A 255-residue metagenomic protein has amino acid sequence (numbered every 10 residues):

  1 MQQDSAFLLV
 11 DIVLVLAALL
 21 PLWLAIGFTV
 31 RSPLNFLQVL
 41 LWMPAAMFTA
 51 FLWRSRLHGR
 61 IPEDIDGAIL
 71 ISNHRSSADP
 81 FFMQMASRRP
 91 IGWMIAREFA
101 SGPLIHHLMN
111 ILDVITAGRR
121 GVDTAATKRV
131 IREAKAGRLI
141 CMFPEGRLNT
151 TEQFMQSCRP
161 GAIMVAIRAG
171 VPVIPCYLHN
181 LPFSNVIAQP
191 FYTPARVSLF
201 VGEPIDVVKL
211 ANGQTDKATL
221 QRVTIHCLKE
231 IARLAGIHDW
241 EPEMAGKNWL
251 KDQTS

Functional and structural regions predicted by a protein language model:
Q2-V15, A125-S255: Non-catalytic C-terminal accessory region of glycerolipid acyltransferases and related lyso-lipid remodeling enzymes
V13-I26: Hydrophobic core of alpha-helical transmembrane segments in multi-pass integral membrane proteins
F28-G67, H107: N-terminal signal-anchor transmembrane helix
A46-W53, L70-I71, T116-R120, T151-Q153: Short, flexible loop segments at the rims of nucleotide/cofactor-binding pockets, characterized by
F48, A86, M109, E133 (+1 more regions): A generic structural signal for well-ordered alpha-helical segments
R54-R56, G121-A126: Glycine-rich, highly charged phosphate/nucleotide-binding loops
I61, V122, H179: Residue-level "edge-of-site" marker
E63-G121: Catalytic core of membrane glycerolipid acyltransferases/transacylases, capturing the structured, soluble-facing
